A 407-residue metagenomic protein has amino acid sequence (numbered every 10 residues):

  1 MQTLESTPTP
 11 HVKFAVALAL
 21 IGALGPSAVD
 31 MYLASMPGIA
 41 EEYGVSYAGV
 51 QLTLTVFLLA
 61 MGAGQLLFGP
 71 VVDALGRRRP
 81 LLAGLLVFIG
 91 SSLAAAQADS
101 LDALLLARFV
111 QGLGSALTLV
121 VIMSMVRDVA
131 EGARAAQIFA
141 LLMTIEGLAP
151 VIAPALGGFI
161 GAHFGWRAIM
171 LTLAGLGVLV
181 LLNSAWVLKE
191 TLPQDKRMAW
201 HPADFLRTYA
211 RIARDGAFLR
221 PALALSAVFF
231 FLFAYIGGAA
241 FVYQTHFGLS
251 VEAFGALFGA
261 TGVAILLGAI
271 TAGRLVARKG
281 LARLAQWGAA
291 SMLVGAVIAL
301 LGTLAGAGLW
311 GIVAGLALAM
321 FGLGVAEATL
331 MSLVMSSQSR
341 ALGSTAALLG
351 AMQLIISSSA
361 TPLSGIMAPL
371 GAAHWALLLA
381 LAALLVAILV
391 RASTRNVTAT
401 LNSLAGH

Functional and structural regions predicted by a protein language model:
Q2-T7, T191-P221: Juxtamembrane intracellular "pre-TM" segments in multi-pass secondary transporters
E42-G44, G76, Q97-A103, G114 (+2 more regions): Helix-breaking motifs and short loop linkers at transmembrane-helix boundaries and internal kinks in secondary membrane
A63-D102: Conserved MFS/SLC helix-loop-helix module at the cytosolic interface between two early adjacent transmembrane helices
Q65-G76, G268-A282, A368: Helix-to-loop junctions at the C-terminal end of transmembrane segments in multipass secondary transporters
V87-A94, D102-V110, W310-L318: Paired small-residue
A103, A140-W186: Helix-loop-helix hairpin linking two adjacent transmembrane segments in secondary transporters
A107-L148: Cytoplasmic helix-loop-helix junction between adjacent transmembrane helices in 12-TM secondary transporters
G175-Q194, L389-S393: C-terminal membrane-cytosol helix-exit motif in multi-pass small-molecule transporters
